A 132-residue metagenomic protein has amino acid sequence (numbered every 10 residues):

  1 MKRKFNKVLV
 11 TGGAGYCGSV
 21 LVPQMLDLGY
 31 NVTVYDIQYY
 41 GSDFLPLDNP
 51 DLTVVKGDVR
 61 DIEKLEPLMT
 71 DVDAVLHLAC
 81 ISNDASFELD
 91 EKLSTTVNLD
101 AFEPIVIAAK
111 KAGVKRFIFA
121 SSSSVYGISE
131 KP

Functional and structural regions predicted by a protein language model:
M1-A74: N-terminal Rossmann/SDR dinucleotide-binding element
T11, Y35, V75-L78, F117-S123: SDR active-site strand-loop-helix element
G18, L99-V106: Short, hydrophobic/amphipathic alpha-helical packing segments that form internal helix faces or helix-helix interfaces
P50, L89-E91, S121: Acidic, glycine-centered active-site loop in nucleotide-sugar glycosyltransferases
V59-V97, I128: NAD(P)H-binding glycine-rich loop region in Rossmannoid oxidoreductase-like domains and their noncatalytic homologs
E103-P132: Conserved Rossmann-fold NAD(P)-dependent oxidoreductase catalytic core, especially the SDR/UDP-sugar
